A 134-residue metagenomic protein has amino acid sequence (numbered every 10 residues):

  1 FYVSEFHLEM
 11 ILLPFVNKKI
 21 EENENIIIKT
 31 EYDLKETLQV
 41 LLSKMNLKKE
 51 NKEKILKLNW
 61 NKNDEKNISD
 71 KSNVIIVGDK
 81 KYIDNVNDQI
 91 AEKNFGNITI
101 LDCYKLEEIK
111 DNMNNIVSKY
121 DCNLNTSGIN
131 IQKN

Functional and structural regions predicted by a protein language model:
F1-N134: Non-catalytic regulatory/interaction regions at protein termini and inter-domain linkers
